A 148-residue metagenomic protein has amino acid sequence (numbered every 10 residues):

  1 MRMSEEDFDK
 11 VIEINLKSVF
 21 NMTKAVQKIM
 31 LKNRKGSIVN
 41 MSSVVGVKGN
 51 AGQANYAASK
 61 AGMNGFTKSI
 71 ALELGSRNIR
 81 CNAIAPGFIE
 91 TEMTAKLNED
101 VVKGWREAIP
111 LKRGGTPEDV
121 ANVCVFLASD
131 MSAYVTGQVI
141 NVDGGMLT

Functional and structural regions predicted by a protein language model:
M1, K48-A54, S76-R77, K112 (+1 more regions): Active-site loop immediately N-terminal to the catalytic Tyr-X3-Lys motif of short-chain dehydrogenase/reductase
M3, G49-A57, S69, L97: Active-site loop-to-helix junction immediately N-terminal to the catalytic Tyr of the SDR YXXXK motif in Rossmann-fold
S4-I12, T94, W105: Substrate-binding pocket helix/loop in short-chain dehydrogenase/reductase
T23, S59, T67: Active-site helix of classical SDR
K28, L72-S76, A133: Alpha-helical segment proximal to the catalytic Tyr-Lys
S43: Residue(s) in the substrate-gating loop at a strand-loop-helix junction that position the organic substrate next
A83, R106-M131, V135, V142-G144: C-terminal helical subdomain
